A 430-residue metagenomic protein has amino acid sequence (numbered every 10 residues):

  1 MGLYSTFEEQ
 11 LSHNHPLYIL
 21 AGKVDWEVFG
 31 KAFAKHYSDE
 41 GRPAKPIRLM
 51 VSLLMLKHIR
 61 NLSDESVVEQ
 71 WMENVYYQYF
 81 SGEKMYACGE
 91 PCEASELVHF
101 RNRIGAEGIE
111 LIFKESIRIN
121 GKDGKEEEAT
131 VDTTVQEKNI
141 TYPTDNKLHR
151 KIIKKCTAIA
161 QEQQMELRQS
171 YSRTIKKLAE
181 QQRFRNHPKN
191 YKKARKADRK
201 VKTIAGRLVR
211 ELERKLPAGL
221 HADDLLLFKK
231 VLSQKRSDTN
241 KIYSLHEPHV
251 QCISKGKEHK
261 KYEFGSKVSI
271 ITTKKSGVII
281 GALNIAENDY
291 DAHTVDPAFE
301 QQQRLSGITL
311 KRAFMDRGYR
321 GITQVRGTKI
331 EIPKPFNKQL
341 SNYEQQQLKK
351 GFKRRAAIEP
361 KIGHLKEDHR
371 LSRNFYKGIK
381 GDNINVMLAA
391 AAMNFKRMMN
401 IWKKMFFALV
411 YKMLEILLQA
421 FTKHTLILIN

Functional and structural regions predicted by a protein language model:
M1-V24, N400-N430: Charged, often Cys/His-bearing segments associated with DNA-binding zinc-finger transcription factors
Q10-M55, I59: Basic, short loop/linker segments at the boundary and entry of helix-turn-helix/winged-helix-like folds
H15, L53, V67, E93-L97 (+7 more regions): Short, conserved catalytic/metal-binding motifs centered on acidic residues
L17-A21, D25, E126-Q136, L348-F395: Short amphipathic alpha-helical "interface-anchor" segments enriched in bulky aromatics
K84-H249: Active-site- or DNA-interface-adjacent structural scaffold in DNA-acting proteins
L245-K261: Flexible, glycine/threonine-enriched loop-and-boundary segments that flank and lead into catalytic domains of large
E258-R304: Electropositive, glycine- and tryptophan-enriched low-complexity nucleic-acid-binding patches
R304, T309-K380: Helix-centered, glycine/charged polyanion-binding patches within enzymatic domains that contact phosphate-containing
